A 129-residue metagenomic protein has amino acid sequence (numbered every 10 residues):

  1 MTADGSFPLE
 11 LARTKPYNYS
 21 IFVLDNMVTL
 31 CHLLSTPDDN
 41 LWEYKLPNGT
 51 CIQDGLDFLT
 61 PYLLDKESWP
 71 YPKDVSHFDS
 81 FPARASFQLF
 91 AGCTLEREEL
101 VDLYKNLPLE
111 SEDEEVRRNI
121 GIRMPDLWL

Functional and structural regions predicted by a protein language model:
M1-Y17: Acidic/His metal-coordination segments adjacent to aromatic residues that form catalytic metal sites in metalloenzymes
T14-N18, K45-N48: A glycine-rich, coil/turn loop motif that links secondary-structure elements
Y17-H32, D54: Well-ordered alpha-helical segments within folded domains of soluble proteins
L33-P37: Alpha-solenoid helical repeat scaffolds
L41-L129: CBM-like carbohydrate-recognition segments
